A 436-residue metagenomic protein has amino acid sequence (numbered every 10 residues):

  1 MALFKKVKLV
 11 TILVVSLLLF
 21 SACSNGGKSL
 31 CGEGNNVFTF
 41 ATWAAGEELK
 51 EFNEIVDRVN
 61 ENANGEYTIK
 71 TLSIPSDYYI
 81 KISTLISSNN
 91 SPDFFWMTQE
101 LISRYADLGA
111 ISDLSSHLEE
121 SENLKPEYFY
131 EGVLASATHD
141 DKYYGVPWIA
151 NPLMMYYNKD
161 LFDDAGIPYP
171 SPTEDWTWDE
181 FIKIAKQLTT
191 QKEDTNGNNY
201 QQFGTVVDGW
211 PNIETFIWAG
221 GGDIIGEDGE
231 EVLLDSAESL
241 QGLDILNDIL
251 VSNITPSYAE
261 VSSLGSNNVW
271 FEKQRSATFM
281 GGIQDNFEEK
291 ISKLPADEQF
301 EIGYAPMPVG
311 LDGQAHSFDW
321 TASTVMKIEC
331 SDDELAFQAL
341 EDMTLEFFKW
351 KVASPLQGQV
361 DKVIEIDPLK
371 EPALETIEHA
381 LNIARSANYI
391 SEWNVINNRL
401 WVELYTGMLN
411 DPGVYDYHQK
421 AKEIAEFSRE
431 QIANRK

Functional and structural regions predicted by a protein language model:
M1-F38, E426-K436: Short, low-complexity disordered leader/linker segments with a strong preference for bacterial N-terminal type II
R58, N62-F129, D164-G166, V269-W270 (+2 more regions): Extracytoplasmic "Venus flytrap"/periplasmic binding protein-like
E61, T68, I249-I254, S292-K362: Extracytoplasmic/periplasmic substrate-recognition and gating elements
Q99-M154, D179-I182, G197-N198, Q299-A305: Hinge/lid segment of periplasmic solute-binding proteins
S115-F129, S171-E174, E193-F203, G222-Q241 (+2 more regions): Short, solvent-exposed loop/beta-turn-alpha elements that line the ligand-binding surface or hinge of extracytoplasmic
D140-W148, L153, D163, D179-V232: Extracytoplasmic/periplasmic solute-binding protein
A185-K186, D228-V261, M307: Glycine-centered hinge/linker elements that transmit conformational signals in sensory and ligand-binding systems
K349-W350, K362, E378-K436: Conserved C-terminal helix/tail region of periplasmic/extracytoplasmic solute-binding proteins
